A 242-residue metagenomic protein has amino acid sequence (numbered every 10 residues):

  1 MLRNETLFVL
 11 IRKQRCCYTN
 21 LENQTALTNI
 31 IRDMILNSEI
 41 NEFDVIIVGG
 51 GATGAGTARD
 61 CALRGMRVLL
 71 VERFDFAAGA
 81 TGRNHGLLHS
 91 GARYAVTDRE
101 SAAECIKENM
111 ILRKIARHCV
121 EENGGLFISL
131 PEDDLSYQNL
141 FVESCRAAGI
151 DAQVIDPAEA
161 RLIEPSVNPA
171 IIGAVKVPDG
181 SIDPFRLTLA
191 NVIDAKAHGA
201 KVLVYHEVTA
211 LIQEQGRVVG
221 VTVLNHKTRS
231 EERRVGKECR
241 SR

Functional and structural regions predicted by a protein language model:
Q14-V45, D60-R64: Extreme N-terminal leader/targeting segments of oxidoreductases
V45-L69: N-terminal Rossmann-like FAD-binding beta1-loop-alpha1 element of flavoenzymes
A62-G82: Glycine-rich FAD pyrophosphate-binding loop
H85-E159, I163: Dinucleotide-binding Rossmann-like beta1-alpha1 core, especially the glycine-rich loop that anchors the ADP
I128-H198, L203-V204, A210-R217, T222: Flavin (FAD/FMN) cofactor-binding and adjacent substrate-gating region of FAD-dependent oxidoreductase domains
E232-C239: Conserved small/polar residues in nucleotide/adenosyl-binding loops
